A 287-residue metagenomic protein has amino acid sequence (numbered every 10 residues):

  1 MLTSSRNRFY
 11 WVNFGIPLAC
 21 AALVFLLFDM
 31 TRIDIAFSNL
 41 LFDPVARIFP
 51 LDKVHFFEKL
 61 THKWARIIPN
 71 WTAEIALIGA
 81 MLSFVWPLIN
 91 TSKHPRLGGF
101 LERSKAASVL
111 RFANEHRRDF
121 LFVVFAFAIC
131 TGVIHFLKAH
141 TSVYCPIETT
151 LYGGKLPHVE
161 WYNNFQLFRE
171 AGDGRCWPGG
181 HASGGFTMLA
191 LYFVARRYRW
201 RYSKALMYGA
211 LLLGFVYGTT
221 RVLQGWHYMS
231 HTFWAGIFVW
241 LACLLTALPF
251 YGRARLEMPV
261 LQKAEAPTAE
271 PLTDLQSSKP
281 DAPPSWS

Functional and structural regions predicted by a protein language model:
L2-R103, T141, F168: N-terminal transmembrane-helix/juxtamembrane module of multi-pass inner/ER membrane proteins
S4-V12, V159-D274, W286: Membrane-embedded catalytic cores of phosphoryl/pyrophosphoryl-handling enzymes
I16-A19, F125, I129, V133 (+4 more regions): Hydrophobic faces of alpha-helical transmembrane segments in multi-pass integral membrane proteins
L23, L27, L77-M81, V85 (+4 more regions): Alpha-helical membrane-inserting segments
P50-W64, E115, G172, Y198-A205: Juxtamembrane loop-transmembrane helix junctions in multi-pass integral membrane proteins, especially the extracellular
S92-H140, S203, M207: Interfacial segments of alpha-helical transmembrane regions
K93-G99, I147-T149, G252-A264: Short, Lys/Arg-enriched, Gly/Pro-containing loop segments at transmembrane-helix junctions of multi-pass membrane
S142-E170: Membrane-interface interhelical connector segments
